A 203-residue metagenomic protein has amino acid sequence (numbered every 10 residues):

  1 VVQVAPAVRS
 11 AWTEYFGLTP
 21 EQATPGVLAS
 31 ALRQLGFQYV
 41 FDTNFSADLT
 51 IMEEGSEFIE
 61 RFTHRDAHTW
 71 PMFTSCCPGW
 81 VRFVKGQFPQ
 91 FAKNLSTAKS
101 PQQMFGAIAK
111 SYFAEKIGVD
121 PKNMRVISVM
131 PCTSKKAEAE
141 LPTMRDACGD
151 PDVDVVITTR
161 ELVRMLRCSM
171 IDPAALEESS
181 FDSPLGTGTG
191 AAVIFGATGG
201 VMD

Functional and structural regions predicted by a protein language model:
V1-D203: Iron-sulfur-associated redox domains of electron-transfer enzymes in respiratory and anaerobic energy metabolism
